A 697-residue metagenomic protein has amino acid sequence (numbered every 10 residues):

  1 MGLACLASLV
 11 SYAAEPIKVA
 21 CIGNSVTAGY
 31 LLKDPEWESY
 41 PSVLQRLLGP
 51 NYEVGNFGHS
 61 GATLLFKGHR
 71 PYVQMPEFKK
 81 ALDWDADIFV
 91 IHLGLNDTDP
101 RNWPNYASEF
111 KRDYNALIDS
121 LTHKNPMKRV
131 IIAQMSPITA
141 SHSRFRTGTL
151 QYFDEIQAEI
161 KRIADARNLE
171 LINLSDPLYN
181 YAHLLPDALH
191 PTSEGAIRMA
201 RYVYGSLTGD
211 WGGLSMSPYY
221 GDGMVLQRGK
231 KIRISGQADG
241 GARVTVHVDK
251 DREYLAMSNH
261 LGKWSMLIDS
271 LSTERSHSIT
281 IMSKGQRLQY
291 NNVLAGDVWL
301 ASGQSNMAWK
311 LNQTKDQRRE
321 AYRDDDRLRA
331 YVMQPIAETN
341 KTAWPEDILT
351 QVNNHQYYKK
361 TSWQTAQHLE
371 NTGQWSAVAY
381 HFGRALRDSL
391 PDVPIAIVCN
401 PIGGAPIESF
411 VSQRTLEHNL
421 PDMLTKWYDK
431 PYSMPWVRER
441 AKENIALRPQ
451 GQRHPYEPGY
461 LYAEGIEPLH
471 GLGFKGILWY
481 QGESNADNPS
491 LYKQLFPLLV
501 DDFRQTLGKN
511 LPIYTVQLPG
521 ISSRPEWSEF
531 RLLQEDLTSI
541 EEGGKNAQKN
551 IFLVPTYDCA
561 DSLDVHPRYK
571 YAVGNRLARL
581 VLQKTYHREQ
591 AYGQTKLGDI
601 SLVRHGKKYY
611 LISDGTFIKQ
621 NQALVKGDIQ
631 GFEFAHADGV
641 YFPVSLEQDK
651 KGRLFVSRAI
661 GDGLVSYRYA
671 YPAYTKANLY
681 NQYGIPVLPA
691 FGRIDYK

Functional and structural regions predicted by a protein language model:
M1-A14: Bacterial Sec-dependent N-terminal signal peptides
P16-C21, V26-N115, Q151, L271-T273 (+9 more regions): Conserved SGNH/GDSL esterase-like catalytic core that processes O-acyl groups on lipids and polysaccharides
R46, Y72-D210, R453, P458-T595: Alpha-helical cap/lid subdomain in secreted, periplasmic, or secretory-pathway luminal O-acyl-processing enzymes
S217, Q227, Y290-N312, R319-R323 (+2 more regions): Low-complexity, Pro/Ser/Thr- and charge-rich linker/hinge segments at domain boundaries
P218-Y219, V225-K231, R579, Q583-G627: Surface beta-strand/loop "capping" patches
S235-T314: Extended acidic/polar, glycine-enriched regions that form or flank non-catalytic beta-rich accessory modules
Y331, I336-G373, K475, W479-S484: Short, conserved helix/loop micro-motifs enriched in His/Cys and acidic residues
D614-K697: C-terminal beta-sandwich/jelly-roll accessory domains of carbohydrate-active enzymes
